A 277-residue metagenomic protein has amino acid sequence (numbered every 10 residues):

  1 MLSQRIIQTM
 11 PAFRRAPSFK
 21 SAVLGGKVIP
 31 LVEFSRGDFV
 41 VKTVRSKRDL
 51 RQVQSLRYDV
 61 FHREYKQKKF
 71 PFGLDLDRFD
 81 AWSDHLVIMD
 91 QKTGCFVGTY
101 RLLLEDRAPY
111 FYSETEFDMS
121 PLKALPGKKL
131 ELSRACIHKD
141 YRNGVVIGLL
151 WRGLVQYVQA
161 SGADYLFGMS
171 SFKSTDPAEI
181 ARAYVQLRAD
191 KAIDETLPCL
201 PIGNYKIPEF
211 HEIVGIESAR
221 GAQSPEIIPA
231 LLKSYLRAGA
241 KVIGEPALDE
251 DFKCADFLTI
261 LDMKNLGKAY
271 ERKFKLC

Functional and structural regions predicted by a protein language model:
L2-K47: Conserved N-terminal entry element of GNAT/NAT acetyltransferase domains
I29-V97, L104: Short amphipathic alpha-helix that is part of the acyltransferase structural core
K47, K92, Y141, N265-G267: Residues that cap or initiate secondary-structure elements
R57-V60, A238, K273: Alpha-helix boundary/capping residues
K69-D77, D84-A124, L130-I137, L261-M263: Conserved donor-binding loop and adjoining core beta-sheet/short helix segment in diverse acyl/aminoacyl transferases
E105-K241, P246-D256, L266: Acyl-donor binding region in acyl/amide transferases
L258-C277: Long, continuous compositionally biased terminal/linker segments
